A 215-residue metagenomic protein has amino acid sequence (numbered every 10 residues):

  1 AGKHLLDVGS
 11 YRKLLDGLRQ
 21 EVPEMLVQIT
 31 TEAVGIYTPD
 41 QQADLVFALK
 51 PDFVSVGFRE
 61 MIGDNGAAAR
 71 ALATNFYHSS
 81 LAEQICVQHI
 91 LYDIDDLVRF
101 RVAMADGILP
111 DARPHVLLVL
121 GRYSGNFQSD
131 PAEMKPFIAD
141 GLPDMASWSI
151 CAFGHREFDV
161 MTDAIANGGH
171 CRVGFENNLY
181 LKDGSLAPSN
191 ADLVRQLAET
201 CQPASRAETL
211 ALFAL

Functional and structural regions predicted by a protein language model:
G2-A68: Active-site beta->alpha loop and helix N-cap motifs at the rims of alpha/beta catalytic domains
G2-L6, A33-Y37, E60-N65, D95-L97 (+3 more regions): Short, small-residue-enriched loops and turns at beta-alpha junctions that line or gate enzyme active sites
K3-T31, N75-A82, K135-D144, A191-C201: Alpha-helix-loop-beta-strand connector modules within alpha/beta enzyme cores
L5-V8, R12, R70, I94 (+4 more regions): Electropositive phosphate-/nucleotide-binding environments in soluble metabolic enzymes
D40-A48, N65-G66, F127-A132, A166 (+1 more regions): Active-site-adjacent loop and "lid" segments of alpha/beta metabolic enzymes
F53-E176: Catalytic alpha/beta core domains of metabolic enzymes, predominantly
H170-T200: A hydrophobic, small-residue-rich beta->alpha segment in the mid-to-C-terminal subdomain of diverse proteins
R195-L215: Mid-to-C-terminal alpha-helical segments outside catalytic/metal-binding sites
